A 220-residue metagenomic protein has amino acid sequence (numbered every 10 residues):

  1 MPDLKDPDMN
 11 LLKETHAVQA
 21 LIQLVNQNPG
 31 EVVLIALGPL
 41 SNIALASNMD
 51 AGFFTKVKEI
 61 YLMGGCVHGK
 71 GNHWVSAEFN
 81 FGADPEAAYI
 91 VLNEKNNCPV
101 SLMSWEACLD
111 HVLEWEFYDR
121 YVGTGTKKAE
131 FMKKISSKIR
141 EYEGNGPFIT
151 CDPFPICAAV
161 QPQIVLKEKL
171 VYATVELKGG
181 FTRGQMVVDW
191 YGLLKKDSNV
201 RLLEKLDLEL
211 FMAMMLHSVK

Functional and structural regions predicted by a protein language model:
M1-K220: N-terminal acidic, glycine/proline-rich low-complexity segments
